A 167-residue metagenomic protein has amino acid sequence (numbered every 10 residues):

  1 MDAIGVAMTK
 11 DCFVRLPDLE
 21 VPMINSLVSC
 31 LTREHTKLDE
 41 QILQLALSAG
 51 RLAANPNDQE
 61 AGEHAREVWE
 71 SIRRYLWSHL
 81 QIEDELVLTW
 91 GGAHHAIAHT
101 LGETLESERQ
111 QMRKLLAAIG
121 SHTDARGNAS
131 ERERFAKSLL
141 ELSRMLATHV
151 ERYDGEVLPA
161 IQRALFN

Functional and structural regions predicted by a protein language model:
D2-N167: Small-residue-biased structural context
